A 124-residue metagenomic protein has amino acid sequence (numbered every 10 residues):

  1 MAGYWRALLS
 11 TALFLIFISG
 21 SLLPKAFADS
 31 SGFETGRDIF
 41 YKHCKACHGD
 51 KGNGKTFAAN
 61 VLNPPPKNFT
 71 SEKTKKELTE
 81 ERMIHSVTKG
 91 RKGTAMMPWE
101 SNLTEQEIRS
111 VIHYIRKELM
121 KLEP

Functional and structural regions predicted by a protein language model:
M1-A12: Bacterial N-terminal signal peptides that target proteins for export
S10-S21: Bacterial N-terminal signal peptides
L23-F40: Electrostatic cytochrome c docking/interface patches
G36, F40-D50, V111-I115: The canonical Cys-X-X-Cys-His
N53-G54: Short, non-ligating residues that shape and space the ligands of small metal-coordination modules and catalytic
F57-V61: Short cysteine/histidine-rich zinc-coordinating motifs and their immediately flanking basic loops
L62-K117: Extracytoplasmic electron-transfer domains, predominantly the class I c-type cytochrome c fold
L122-P124: Short, solvent-exposed mixed-charge patches
